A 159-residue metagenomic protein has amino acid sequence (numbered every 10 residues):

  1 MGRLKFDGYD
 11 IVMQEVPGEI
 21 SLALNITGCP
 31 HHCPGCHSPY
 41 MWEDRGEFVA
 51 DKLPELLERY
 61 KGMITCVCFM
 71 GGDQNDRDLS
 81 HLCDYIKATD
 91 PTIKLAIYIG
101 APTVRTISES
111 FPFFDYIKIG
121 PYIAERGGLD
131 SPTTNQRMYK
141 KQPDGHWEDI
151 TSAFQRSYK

Functional and structural regions predicted by a protein language model:
M1-N25, P30, S38-W42, Q155 (+1 more regions): N-terminal [4Fe-4S]-dependent radical SAM core
S21, C66-C68, K94-A96, Y116: Structural preference for beta-strand elements that scaffold enzyme active sites
H32-S38, K61-I64: Short, basic/glycine-rich phosphate-binding loops at helix/coil junctions that contact nucleotide phosphates
M41, G72, Y122: Flexible loop residues that form catalytic and substrate-binding hotspots at small-molecule/glycan-binding clefts
E43-E55, Q74-P112: Canonical radical SAM enzyme core domain
L56-N75: Short Fe-S-cluster ligation motifs
T65-C68, Y85, Q142: Flavin-dependent oxidoreductase catalytic cores
F111-K159: Classical nucleotidyltransferase
